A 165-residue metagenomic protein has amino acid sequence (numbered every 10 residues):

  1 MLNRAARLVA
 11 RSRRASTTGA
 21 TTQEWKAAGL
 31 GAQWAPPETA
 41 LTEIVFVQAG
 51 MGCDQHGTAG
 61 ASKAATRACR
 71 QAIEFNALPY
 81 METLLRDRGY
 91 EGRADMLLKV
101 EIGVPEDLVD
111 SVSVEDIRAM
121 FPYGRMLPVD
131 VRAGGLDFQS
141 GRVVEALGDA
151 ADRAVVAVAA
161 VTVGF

Functional and structural regions predicted by a protein language model:
M1-L30: N-terminal mitochondrial targeting presequence
S12, S16, V114-I117, L147: Terminal non-globular linear segments
T21-E24, R70-L78, R132-Q139: Short linear motifs at secondary-structure transitions and domain/linker junctions
G29-W34, T39-R88, G103-E115, V155-F165: Conserved mixed alpha/beta catalytic, RNA-binding, or beta-rich assembly cores of soluble enzyme, regulatory
L41, D87-D95, G141-V144: Metallocofactor- and cofactor-centric catalytic cores in central/energy metabolism, strongly enriched
E91-L97, A150-V155: Glycine-rich, flexible loop segments associated with nucleotide phosphate handling
K99-V131: Glycine-rich, N-terminal phosphate-binding loop and its surrounding beta-alpha-beta segment
M120-F165: C-terminal edge-of-domain segments
